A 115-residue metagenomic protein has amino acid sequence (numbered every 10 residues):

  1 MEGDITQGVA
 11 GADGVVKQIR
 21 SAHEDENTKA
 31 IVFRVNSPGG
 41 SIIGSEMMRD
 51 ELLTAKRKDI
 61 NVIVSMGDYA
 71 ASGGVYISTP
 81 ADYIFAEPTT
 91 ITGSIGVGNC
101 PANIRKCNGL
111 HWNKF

Functional and structural regions predicted by a protein language model:
M1-I60, Y69-F115: Small-residue-centered hinge/linker elements
